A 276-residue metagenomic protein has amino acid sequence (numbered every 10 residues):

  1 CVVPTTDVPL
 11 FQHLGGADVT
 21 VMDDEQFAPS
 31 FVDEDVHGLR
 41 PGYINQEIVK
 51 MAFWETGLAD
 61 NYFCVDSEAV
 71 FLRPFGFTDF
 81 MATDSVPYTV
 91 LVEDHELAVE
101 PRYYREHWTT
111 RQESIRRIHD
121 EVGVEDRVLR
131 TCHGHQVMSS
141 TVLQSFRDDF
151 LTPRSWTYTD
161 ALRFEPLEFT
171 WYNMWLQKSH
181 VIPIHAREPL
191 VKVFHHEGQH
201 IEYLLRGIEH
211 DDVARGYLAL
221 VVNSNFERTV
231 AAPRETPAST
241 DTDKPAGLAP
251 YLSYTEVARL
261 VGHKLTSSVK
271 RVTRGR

Functional and structural regions predicted by a protein language model:
C1, T20-M22, N61-V65, L220: Hydrophobic/aromatic beta-strand patches that form the interior of the parallel beta-sheet core in alpha/beta enzyme
V3-P9, Q26, S67: Short, polar loop motifs at secondary-structure junctions
P9-E55: Active-site-proximal specificity loops/subdomain of glycosyltransferases
P9-F11, P29-F31, V70-P74, D79-F80 (+2 more regions): Short catalytic/ligand-binding loop motif for oxyanion handling, primarily in non-cytosolic enzymes, centered on
Y43-I48, E68, E165-T170: Conserved glycosyltransferase catalytic-site signature
V49-V90: GT-A fold catalytic core of metal-dependent nucleotide-sugar glycosyltransferases, centered on the diacidic
F75-Y158: Conserved catalytic core of nucleotide-sugar-dependent glycosyltransferases
S145-R276: A glycosyltransferase accessory/donor-loop signature
